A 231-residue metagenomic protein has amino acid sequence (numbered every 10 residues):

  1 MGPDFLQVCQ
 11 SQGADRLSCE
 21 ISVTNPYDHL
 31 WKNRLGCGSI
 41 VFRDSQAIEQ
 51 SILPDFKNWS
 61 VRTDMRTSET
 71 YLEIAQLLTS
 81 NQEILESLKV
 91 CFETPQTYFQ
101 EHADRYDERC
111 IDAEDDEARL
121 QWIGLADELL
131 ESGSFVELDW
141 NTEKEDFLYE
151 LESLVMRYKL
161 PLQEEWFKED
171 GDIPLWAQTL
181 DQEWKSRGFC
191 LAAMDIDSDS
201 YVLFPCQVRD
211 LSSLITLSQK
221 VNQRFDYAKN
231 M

Functional and structural regions predicted by a protein language model:
G2, G13, G36-G38: Residue-identity detector for glycine
L6-Q7, K32, S39, Q50-P54: N-terminal amphipathic/hydrophobic targeting modules at extreme N-termini, encompassing cleavable Sec/SRP-type signal
Q7-Q12, Y27-H29, Q46, Q50: Low-complexity, intrinsically disordered or signal/transmembrane-proximal segments
P26, N33-R34, N58-W59: N-terminal cationic leader/targeting segments used for protein routing and processing
F42-D44, I52-M231: Contiguous interface-forming segments/domains that mediate binding rather than catalysis
